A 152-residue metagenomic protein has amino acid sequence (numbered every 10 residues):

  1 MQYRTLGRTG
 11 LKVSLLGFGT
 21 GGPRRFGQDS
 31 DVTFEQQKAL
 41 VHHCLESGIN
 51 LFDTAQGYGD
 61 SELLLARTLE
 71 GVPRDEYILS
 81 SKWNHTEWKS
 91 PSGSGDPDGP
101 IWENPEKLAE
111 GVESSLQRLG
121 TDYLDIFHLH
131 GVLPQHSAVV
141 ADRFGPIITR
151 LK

Functional and structural regions predicted by a protein language model:
M1-I78, K82: N-terminal binding-site loop/beta-alpha segment at the start of enzyme catalytic domains that lines or forms
G21-F26, T86, G131-Q135: A short, flexible beta-alpha/helix-coil linker loop
G27-D29, S90-G95: Short acidic, glycine/proline-rich loop/turn micro-motifs
Q36-Q37, E87, Y123: Short, flexible segments with low predicted structural confidence
H42, S92-K152: Glycine/proline-rich, positively charged, aromatic-decorated active-site loop/lid region on the catalytic face
N50-G57, E87-S92, R118: Low-complexity, flexible helical/coil segments
A55-L63, T86-E87, P134-A141: Acidic-and-aromatic substrate-binding clefts and catalytic sites of carbohydrate-active enzymes
P73-W88, S94, E103: A contiguous, low-structure linker/loop signature
